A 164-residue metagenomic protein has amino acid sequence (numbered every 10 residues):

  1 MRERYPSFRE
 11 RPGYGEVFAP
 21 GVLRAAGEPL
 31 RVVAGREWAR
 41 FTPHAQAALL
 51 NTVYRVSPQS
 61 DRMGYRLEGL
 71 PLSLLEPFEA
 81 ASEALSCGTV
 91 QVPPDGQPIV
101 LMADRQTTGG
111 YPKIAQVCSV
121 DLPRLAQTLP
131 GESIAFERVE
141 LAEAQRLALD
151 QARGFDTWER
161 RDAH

Functional and structural regions predicted by a protein language model:
M1-H164: Conserved "landmark" site that anchors the functional core of diverse proteins
